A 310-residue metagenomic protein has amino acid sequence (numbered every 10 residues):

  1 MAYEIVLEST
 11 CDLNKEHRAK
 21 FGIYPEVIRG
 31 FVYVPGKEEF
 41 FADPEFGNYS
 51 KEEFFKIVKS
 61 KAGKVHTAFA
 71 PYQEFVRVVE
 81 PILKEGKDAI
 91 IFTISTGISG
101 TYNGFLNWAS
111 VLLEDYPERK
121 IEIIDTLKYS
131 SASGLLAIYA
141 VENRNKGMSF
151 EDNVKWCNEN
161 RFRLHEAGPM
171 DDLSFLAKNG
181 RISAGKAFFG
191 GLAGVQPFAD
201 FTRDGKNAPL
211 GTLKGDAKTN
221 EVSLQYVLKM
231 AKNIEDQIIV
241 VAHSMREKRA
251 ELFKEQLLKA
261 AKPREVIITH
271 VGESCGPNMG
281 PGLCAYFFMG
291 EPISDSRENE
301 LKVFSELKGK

Functional and structural regions predicted by a protein language model:
E4, T10-E38, T101, F105-V111 (+3 more regions): Mixed-charge interfacial surface used for oligomerization/domain docking and macromolecular partner engagement
L7, T93-S95, D125: Short beta-strand segments
E38-G100, F105, S110-E114: Class I S-adenosyl-L-methionine
K87-I91, R119-I124: Short, flexible active-site-proximal loops enriched in glycine and acidic residues
